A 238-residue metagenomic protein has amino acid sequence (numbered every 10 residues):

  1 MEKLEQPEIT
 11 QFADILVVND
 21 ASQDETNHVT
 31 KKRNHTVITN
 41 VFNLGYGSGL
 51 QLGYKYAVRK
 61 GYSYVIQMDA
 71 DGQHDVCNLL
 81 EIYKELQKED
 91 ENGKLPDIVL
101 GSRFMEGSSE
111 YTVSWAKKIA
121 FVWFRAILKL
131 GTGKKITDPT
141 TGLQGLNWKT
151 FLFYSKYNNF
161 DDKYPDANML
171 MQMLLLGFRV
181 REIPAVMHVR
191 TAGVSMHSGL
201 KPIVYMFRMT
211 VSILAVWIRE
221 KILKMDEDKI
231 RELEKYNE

Functional and structural regions predicted by a protein language model:
E2-F12: Short, acidic, metal-binding catalytic loop of nucleotide-sugar glycosyltransferases
Q11, K32-N34: Short, structured coil segments at secondary-structure junctions
D14, Y64, R179: Residues at the starts of beta-strands that form the adenosine-phosphate
N19-N27, G72: A conserved acidic beta->alpha catalytic loop
I38-R59, Y64, V76-K163, R190-L200 (+2 more regions): Acceptor/aglycone-binding surface of glycosyltransferases and processive sugar-polymer synthases
K134-K135, N158-D161, L170-H188: Catalytic donor-sugar/metal-binding loop of nucleotide-sugar-dependent glycosyltransferases
R208-E238: Terminal low-complexity segments of carbohydrate-biosynthetic enzymes
